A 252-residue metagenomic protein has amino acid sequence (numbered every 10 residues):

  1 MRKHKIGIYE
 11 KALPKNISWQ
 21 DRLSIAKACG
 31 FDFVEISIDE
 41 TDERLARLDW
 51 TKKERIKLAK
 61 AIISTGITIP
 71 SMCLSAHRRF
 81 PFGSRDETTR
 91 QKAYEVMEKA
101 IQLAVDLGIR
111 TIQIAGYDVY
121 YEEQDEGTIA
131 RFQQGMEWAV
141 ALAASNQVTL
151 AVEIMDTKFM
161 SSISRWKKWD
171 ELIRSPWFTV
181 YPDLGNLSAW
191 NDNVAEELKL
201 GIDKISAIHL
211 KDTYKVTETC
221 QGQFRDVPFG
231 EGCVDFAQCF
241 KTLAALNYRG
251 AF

Functional and structural regions predicted by a protein language model:
H4-E10, V34-I36, I69-L74, I112-I114 (+4 more regions): Hydrophobic faces of well-ordered beta-strands that scaffold small-molecule active sites in alpha/beta enzyme cores
K5, G127, Q134-C233, F240: Acidic/histidine-rich catalytic cores of soluble enzymes
I8, A26, V34, I62 (+8 more regions): Conserved, mostly hydrophobic/aromatic
Y9-L13, S37-T41, L74-H77, Y117-V119 (+3 more regions): Active-site beta-loop-alpha junctions enriched in small/polar residues
Q20-D21, K27, A61-T65, F80-V180: Active-site acidic/histidine proton-transfer and metal-coordination neighborhood in alpha/beta enzyme cores
F31, I67, A104, I109 (+2 more regions): A structural motif
E35-I63, G116-E123: Glycine-rich, proline-tolerant flexible connector loops at the mouths of alpha/beta enzymes
T41-A46, R78-S84, D118-D125, A189-N191 (+1 more regions): A short acidic, helix-capping loop that chelates divalent metal ions and anchors anionic groups
